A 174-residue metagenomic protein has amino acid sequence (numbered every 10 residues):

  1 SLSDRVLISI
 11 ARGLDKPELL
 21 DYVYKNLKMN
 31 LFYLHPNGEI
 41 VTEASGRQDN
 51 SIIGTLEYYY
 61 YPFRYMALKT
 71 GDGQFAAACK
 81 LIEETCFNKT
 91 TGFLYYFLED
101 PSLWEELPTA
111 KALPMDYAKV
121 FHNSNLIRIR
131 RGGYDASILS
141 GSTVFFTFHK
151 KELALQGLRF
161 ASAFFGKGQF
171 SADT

Functional and structural regions predicted by a protein language model:
S1-L20: Aromatic-lined, polymer-binding surfaces characteristic of secreted/periplasmic polysaccharide-degrading enzymes
P17-T174: Extended polysaccharide-engagement surfaces of secreted carbohydrate-active enzymes
